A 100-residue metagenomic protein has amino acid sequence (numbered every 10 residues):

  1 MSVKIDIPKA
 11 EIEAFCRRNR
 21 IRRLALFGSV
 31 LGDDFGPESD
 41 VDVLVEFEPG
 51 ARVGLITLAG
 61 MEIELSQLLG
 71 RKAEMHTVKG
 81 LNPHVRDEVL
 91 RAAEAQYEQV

Functional and structural regions predicted by a protein language model:
M1-A25, L31-D33, P37, E48-V100: Catalytic core of pol beta-like nucleotidyltransferases
P37-V43: A short, structured beta-strand/loop element
